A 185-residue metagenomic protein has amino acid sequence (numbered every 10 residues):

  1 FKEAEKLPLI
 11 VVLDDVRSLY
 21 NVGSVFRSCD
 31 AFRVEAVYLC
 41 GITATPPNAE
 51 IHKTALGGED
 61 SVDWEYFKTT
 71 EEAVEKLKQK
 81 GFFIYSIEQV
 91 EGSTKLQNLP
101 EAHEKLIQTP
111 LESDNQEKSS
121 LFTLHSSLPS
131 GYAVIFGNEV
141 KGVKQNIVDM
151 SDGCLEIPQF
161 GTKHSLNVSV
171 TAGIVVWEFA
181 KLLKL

Functional and structural regions predicted by a protein language model:
F1-V90, A180: RNA substrate-binding interface of SAM-dependent RNA methyltransferases
V11-V12, V134-I135, G142, L155-P158: Conserved beta-strand segments that form the floor/walls of ligand-binding pockets within enzyme and binding domains
D14-D15, C40, F136, F160 (+1 more regions): Glycine- and other small-residue-rich loops at beta-strand/loop junctions that grip anionic moieties
S24-V25, E50-H52, Q97-L99, N146-D149 (+1 more regions): Short amphipathic alpha-helical segments
E35, Y132, D152: Conserved acidic residues
N48-V143: S-adenosyl-L-methionine/SAH cofactor-binding core of RNA-modifying enzymes
Q145-L185: Structured adenosyl-cofactor binding patch, chiefly the S-adenosyl-L-methionine
